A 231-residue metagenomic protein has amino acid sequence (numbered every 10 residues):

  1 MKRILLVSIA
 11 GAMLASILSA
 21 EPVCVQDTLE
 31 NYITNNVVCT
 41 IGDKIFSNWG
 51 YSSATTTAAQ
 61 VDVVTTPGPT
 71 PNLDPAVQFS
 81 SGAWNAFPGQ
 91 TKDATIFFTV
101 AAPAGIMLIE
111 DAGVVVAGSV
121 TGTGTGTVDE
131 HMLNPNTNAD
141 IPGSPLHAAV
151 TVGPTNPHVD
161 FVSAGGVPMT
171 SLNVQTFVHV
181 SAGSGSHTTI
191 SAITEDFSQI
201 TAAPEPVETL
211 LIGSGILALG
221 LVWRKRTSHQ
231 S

Functional and structural regions predicted by a protein language model:
M1-I4, R224-K225: Positively charged n-region of N-terminal signal peptides that target proteins for export
R3-P22, T188-S214: Short, threonine-centered small-residue motifs that mark membrane-proximal processing/anchoring sites and TM-junction
L6-S8, Y32, H229: Intrinsically disordered and other compositionally biased segments
S8, V64, T151-G153, P206-E208 (+1 more regions): N-terminal non-cleavable signal-anchor helices
E21-A202: Helix-boundary and membrane-interface capping/anchor signal
I216-G220: Hydrophobic transmembrane alpha-helices of multi-pass, membrane-embedded glycosylation machinery
L221-S231: C-terminal membrane-anchoring or membrane-association module
